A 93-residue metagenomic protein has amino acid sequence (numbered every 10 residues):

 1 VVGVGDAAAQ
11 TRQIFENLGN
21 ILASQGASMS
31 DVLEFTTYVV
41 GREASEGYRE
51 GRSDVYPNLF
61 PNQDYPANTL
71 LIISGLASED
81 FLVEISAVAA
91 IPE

Functional and structural regions predicted by a protein language model:
V1-E93: Short, polar/acidic, helix-capping and beta-turn segments at strand->helix junctions that line the mouths
